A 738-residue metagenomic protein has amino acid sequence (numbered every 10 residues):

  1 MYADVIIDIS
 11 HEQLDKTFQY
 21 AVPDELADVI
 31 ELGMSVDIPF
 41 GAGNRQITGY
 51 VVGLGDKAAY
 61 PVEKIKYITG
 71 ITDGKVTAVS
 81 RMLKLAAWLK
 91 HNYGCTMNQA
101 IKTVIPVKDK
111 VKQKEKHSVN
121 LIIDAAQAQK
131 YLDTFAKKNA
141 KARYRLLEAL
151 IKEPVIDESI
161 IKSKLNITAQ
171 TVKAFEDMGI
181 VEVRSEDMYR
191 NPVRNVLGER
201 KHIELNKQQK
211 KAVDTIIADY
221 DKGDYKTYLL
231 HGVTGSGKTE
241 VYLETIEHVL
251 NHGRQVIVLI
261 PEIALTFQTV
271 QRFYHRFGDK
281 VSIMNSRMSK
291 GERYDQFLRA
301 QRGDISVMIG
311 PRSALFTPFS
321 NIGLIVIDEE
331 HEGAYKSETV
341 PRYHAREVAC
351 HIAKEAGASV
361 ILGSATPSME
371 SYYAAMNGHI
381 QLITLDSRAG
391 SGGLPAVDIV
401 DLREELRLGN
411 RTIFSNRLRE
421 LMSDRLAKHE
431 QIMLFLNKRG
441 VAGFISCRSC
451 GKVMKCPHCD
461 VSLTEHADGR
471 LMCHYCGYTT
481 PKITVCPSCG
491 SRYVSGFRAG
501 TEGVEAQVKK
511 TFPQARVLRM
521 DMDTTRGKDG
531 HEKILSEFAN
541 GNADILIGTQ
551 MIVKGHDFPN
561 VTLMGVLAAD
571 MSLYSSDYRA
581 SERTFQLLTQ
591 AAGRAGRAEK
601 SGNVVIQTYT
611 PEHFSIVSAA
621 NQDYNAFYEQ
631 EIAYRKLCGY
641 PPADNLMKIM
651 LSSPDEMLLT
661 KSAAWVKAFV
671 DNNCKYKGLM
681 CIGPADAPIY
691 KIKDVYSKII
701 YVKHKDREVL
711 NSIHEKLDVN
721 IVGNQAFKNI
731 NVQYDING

Functional and structural regions predicted by a protein language model:
M1-S364, M376-G392, N673-Y676, E708-E715 (+1 more regions): Accessory, non-ATPase domains that flank or precede helicase/AAA+ motor cores in DNA-metabolism machines
Y2, D15, N44, H429 (+4 more regions): A general secondary-structure signal for short beta-strands and their flanking turns/coil in non-transmembrane regions
G53-G55, I105, S185-D187, L436-K438 (+4 more regions): A general secondary-structure junction signal
A59-T72, A685-A687, I692-R707: Solvent-exposed, membrane-proximal periplasmic/extracellular interface segments of envelope transport and secretion
E199-N206, K210, D214, G223-T660 (+3 more regions): Inter-lobe coupling/hinge segments of SF2-like helicase ATPases
M657-V670: Extracytoplasmic/periplasmic
A668, N672-K693, V732: A carboxyl-terminal module marker
